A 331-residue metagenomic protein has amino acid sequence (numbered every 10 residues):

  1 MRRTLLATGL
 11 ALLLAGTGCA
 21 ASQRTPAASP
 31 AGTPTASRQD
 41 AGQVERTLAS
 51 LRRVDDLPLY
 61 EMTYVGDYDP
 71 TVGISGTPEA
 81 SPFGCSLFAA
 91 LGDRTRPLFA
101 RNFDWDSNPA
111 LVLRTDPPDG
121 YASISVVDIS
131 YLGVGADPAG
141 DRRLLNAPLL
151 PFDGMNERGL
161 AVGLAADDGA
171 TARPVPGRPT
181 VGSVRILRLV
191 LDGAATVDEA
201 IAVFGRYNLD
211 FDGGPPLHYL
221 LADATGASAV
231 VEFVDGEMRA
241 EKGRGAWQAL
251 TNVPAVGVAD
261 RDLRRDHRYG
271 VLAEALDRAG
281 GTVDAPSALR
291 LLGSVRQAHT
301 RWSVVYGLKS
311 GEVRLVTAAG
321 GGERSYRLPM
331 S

Functional and structural regions predicted by a protein language model:
M1-Q23: Secretory targeting and sorting signals
R2-R3, R101, R268: Basic side chains
L6-A7, A28, L272: General helical structural elements
G9-L10, N108, A275: Enrichment for repetitive, rod-forming helical segments
T17-R188, D192-G193, G281-S331: N-terminal mature-domain region immediately after signal-peptide cleavage in secreted/organellar precursors
V162, G169-L292, Q297-T300: A surface/extracellular/periplasmic glyco- and lipid-processing/surface-interacting theme
